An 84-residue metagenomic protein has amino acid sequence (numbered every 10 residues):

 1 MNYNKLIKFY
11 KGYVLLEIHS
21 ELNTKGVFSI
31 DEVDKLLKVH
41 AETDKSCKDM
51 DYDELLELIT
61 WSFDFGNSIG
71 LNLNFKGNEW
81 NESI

Functional and structural regions predicted by a protein language model:
M1-I84: Acidic (Asp/Glu-rich) sequence patches and key acidic residues that form negatively charged surfaces used
